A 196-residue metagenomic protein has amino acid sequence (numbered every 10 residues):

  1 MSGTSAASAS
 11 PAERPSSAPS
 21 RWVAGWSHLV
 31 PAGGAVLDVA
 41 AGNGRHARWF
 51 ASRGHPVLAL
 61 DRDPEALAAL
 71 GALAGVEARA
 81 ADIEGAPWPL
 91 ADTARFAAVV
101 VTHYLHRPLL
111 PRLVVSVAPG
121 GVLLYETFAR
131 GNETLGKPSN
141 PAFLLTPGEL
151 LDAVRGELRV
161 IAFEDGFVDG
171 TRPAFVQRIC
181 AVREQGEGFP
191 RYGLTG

Functional and structural regions predicted by a protein language model:
M1-P31: S-adenosyl-L-methionine
G34-G42: Conserved class I S-adenosyl-L-methionine
D63-E65: Conserved SAM/SAH-binding beta-strand->alpha-helix loop
A74-A86: Conserved SAM-binding strand-loop segment of SAM-dependent methyltransferases
W88-A98: A short acidic, Gly/Pro-enriched loop at the edge of an enzyme's catalytic core that lines a small-molecule cofactor
L105-V117: A short, conserved alpha-helix within the catalytic core of class I
G121-F128: Conserved beta-strand signature within the Rossmann-like core of class I S-adenosyl-L-methionine
V168-G196: Core SAM-dependent methyltransferase catalytic element
